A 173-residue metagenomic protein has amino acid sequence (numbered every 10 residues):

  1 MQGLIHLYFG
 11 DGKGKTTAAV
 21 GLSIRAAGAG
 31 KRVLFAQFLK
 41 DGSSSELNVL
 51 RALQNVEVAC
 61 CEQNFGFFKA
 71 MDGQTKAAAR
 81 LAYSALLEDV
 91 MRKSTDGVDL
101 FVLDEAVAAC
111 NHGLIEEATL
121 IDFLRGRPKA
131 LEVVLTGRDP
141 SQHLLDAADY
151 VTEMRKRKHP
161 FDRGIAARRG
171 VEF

Functional and structural regions predicted by a protein language model:
L4-R92: Conserved P-loop
L22, N48-R51, G73, I115-T119 (+2 more regions): Short, glycine/charged-enriched secondary-structure capping and boundary segments
R25, V49, F123, H143-L144: Hydrophobic/aromatic ligand-binding patch that stacks against planar heteroaromatic rings of cofactors or nucleotides
V33, V133, V151: Hydrophobic anchor at the start of a short beta-strand that flanks the dinucleotide cofactor-binding loop
L39-G42, N64-F65, V107-A108, D139-Q142 (+1 more regions): Conserved nucleotide-binding/hydrolysis micro-motifs of P-loop NTPases
A70-E132: Phosphate-binding/switch loop-helix module in NTP-utilizing enzymes
T136: Conserved D-loop beta-strand region of ABC ATPase nucleotide-binding domains
D139-F173: Phosphate-binding/switch region of NTP-binding enzymes
